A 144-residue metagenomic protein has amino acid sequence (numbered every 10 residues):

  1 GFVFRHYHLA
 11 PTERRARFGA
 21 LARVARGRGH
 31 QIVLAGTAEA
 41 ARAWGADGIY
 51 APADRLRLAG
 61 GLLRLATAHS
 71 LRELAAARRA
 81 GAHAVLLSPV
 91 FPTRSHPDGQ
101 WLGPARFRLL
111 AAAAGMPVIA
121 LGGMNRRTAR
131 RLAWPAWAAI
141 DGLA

Functional and structural regions predicted by a protein language model:
G1-V3, G29-V33, D47-Y50, L63-L65 (+3 more regions): Structural preference for beta-strand elements that scaffold enzyme active sites
F2, A41, A77, V85 (+2 more regions): Conserved, mostly hydrophobic/aromatic
V3-E13, P89-S95: Glycine-rich, proline-tolerant flexible connector loops at the mouths of alpha/beta enzymes
E13, G36-A40, R72-A76, R106 (+1 more regions): Short acidic active-site motifs
R15-V33, L56, G60-L71, Q100-G123: Alpha-helix-loop-beta-strand connector modules within alpha/beta enzyme cores
E39-A40, D47-R57, A66-A68: Glycine-biased, small-residue-rich flexible motifs in mid-sequence functional cores and linkers
I49-G60, A84-D98, L121-A144: Glycine-rich phosphate-binding active-site loops on the catalytic face of alpha/beta enzymes
L62-T67, L71-P92: Histidine/lysine/aspartate-rich catalytic loop segments that bind and position anionic ligands
